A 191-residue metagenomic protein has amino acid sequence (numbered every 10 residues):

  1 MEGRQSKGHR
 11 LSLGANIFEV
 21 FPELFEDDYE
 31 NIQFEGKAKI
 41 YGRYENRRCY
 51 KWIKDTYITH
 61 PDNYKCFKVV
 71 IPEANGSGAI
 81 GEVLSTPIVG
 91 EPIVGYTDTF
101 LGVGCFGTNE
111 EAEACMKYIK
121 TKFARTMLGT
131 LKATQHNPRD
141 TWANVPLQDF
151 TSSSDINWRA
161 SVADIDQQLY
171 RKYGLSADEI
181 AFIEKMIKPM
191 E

Functional and structural regions predicted by a protein language model:
M1-T97, F106-A177: C-terminal substrate-recognition regions of SAM-dependent nucleic acid methyltransferases
L101-G102: A short, exposed loop/beta-hairpin motif centered on an aromatic-Gly-Thr core
D178-E191: Short, amphipathic C-terminal "tail helix"
